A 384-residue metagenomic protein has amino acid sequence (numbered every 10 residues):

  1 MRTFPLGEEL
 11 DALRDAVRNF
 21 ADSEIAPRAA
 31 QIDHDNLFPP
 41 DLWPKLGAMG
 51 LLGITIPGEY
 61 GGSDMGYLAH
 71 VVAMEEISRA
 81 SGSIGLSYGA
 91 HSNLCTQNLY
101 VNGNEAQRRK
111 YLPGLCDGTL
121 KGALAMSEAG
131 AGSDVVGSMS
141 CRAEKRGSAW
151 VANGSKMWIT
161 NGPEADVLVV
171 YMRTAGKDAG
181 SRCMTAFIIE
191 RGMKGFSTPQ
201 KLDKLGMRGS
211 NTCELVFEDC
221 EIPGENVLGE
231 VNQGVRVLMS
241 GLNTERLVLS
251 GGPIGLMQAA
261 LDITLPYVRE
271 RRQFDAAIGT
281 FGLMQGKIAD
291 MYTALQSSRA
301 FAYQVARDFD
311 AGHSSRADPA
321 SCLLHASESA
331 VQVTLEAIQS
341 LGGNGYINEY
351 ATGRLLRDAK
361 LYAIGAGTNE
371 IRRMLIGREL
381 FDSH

Functional and structural regions predicted by a protein language model:
M1-I84, A90, N102-Q107, G114-T119 (+4 more regions): Alpha-helical interface subdomain recognition
T96-N102, L124-A125: Flexible, glycine-rich active-site loops centered on histidine and acidic residues that chelate a metal or position
V101-G103, E144, V170-T174, I188-E190 (+2 more regions): Short beta-strand-to-turn element immediately C-terminal to the catalytic PLP-Schiff-base lysine in fold type I
L115, G130-D134, W158-N161, K177-D178 (+1 more regions): Short Gly/Pro-enriched turn/cap motifs at secondary-structure boundaries
G118-S127: A short, Trp-centered hydrophobic/proline-enriched beta-strand micro-motif
S138, G192-P223: Flexible, small-/acidic-enriched active-site or ligand-binding loops
S140, S148-A149, N153-T198: A short core secondary-structure module
L215, D219-V237: Long, acidic (Asp/Glu-rich), low-complexity accessory segments flanking structured domains
